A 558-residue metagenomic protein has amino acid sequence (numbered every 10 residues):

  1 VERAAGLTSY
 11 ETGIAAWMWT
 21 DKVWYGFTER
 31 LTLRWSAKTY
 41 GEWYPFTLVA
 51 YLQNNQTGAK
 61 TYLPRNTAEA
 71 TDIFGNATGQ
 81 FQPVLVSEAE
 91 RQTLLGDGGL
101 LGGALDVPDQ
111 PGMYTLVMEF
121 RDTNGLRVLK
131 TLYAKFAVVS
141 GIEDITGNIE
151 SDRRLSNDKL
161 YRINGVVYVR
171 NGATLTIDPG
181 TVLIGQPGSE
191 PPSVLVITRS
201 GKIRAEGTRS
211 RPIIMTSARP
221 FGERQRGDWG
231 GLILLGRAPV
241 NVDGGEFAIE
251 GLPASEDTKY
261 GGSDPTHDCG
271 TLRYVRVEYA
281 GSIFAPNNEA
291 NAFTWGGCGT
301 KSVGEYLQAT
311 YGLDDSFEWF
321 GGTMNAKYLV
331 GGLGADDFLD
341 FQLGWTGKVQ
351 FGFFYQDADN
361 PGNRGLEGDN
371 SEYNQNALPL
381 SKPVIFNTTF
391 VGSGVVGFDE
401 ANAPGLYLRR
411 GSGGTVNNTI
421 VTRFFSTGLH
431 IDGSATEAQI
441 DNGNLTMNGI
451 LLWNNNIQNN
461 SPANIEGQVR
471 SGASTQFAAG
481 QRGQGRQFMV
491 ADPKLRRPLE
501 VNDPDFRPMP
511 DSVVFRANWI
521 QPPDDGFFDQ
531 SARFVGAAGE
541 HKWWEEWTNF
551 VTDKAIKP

Functional and structural regions predicted by a protein language model:
V1-T32, S36-K38: Short, compositionally biased P/S/T/A/G/V-rich stretches that sit at domain boundaries
Y40, A104-Q110: Short, surface-exposed loop/turn segments at beta-strand-coil junctions that are enriched for proline with nearby
Y40-L52, K60-P64: Solvent-exposed loop/turn segments flanking beta-strands in beta-repeat/beta-sandwich domains
G75-G103: Aromatic sugar-binding surface patches on proteins that engage polysaccharides or sugar-phosphate polymers
R121-R127: Short, solvent-exposed loop/turn segments at the edges of extracellular beta-sandwich modules
V128-S140: Short beta-strand elements
V139-T176, Q186-S200, G207-T208, P212-D314 (+2 more regions): Extracellular beta-rich repeat passengers
